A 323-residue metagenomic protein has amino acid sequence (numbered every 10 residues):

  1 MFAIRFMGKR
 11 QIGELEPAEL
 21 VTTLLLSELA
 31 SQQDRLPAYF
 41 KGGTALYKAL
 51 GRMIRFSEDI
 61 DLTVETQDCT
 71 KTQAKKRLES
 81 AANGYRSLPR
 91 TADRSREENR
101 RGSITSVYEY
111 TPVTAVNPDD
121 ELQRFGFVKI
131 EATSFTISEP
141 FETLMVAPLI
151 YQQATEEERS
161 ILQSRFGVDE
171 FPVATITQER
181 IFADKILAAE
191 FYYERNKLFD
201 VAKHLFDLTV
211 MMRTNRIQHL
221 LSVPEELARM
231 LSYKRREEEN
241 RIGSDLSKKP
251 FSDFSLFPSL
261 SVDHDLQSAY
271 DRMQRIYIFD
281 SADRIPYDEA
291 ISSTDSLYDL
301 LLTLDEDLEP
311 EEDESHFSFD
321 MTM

Functional and structural regions predicted by a protein language model:
M1-A38, K48-I54, V64-M323: Structured mid-to-C-terminal alpha-helical surface segments
F40-T44: Glycine-rich beta-strand-to-loop/alpha-helix junction loops that act as flexible
